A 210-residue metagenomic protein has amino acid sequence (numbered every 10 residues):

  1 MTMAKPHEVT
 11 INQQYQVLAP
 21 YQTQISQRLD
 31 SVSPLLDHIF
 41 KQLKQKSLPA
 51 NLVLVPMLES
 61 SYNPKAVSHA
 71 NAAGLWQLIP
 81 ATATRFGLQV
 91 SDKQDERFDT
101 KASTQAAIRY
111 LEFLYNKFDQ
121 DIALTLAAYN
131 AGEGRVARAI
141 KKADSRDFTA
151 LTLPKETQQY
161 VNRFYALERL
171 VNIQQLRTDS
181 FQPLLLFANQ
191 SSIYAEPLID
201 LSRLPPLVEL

Functional and structural regions predicted by a protein language model:
M1-K41, Q45-K46, K93, F98-R109 (+3 more regions): Extracytoplasmic and endomembrane cell-envelope/extracellular-matrix remodeling and assembly machinery
L48-P64, T125-N130: Short, functionally critical alpha-helical segments immediately adjacent to catalytic or ligand/cofactor-binding
L52, I79, D99, S103 (+2 more regions): Generic hydrophobic secondary-structure packing signal
L58-S61, A81-A83, R169: Solvent-exposed coil/turn segments that connect beta secondary-structure elements in extracytoplasmic/periplasmic
S61-H69, R85, L114, E133-R146: Secretory-pathway/luminal and periplasmic proteins that interact with or process carbohydrate-rich
A70-S91, T104-L111: Substrate-binding/active-site groove segments that recognize and process beta-1,4-linked N-acetyl-hexosamine
D119, A123-A131, V136-A139: Short helix/loop segments within enzyme catalytic domains that coordinate or immediately flank catalytic cofactors
